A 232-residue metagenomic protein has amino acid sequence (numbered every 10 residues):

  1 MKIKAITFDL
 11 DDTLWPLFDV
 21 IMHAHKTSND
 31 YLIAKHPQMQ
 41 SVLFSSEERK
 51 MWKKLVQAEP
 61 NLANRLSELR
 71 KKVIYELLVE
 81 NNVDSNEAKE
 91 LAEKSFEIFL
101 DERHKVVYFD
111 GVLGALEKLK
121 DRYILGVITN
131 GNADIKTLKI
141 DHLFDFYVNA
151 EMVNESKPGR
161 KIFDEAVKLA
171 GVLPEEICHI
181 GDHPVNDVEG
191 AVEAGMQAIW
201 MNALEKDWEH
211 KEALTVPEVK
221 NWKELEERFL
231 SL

Functional and structural regions predicted by a protein language model:
M1-I6, F18-D19, A88, L113-E117 (+1 more regions): Asp-based, Mg2+/Mn2+-dependent phosphohydrolase catalytic module
K2-D110: N-terminal helical cap/lid subdomain that shapes the substrate entry/recognition surface in HAD-like hydrolases
V73, L77-V79, E97-L100, K118-D121 (+2 more regions): N-terminal start-of-chain detector that recognizes signal peptides and the immediate post-cleavage beginning
